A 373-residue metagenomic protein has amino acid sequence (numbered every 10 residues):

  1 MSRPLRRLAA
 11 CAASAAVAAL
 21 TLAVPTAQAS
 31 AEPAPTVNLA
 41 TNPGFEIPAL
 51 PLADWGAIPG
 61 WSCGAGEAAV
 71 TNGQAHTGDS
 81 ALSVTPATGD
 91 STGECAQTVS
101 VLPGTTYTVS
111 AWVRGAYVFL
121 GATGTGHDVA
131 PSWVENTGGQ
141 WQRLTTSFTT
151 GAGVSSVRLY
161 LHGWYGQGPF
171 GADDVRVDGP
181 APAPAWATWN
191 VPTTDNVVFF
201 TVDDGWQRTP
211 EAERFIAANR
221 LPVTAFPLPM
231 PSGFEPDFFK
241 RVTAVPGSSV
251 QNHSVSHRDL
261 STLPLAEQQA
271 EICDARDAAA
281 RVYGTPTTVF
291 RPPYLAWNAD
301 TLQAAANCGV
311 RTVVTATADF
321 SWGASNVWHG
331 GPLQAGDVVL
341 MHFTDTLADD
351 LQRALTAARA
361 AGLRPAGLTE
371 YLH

Functional and structural regions predicted by a protein language model:
S2-C11, A16-V17, T21-V37, G166-F200 (+4 more regions): N-terminal pre-catalytic segment of deacetylase/amide-hydrolase enzymes
E32-A183: Extracellular and organelle-lumenal recognition/adhesion modules and their flexible linkers in secreted
D128, Q140, V197, E211 (+5 more regions): Extracytoplasmic/secreted proteins, especially bacterial periplasmic and envelope-associated proteins
G179-N252, S256-D259, A278: Active-site beta->alpha N-cap acidic-glycine motif
V198-V202, V223-P227, S249-S254, T288-P292 (+3 more regions): Structural recognition of the beta-strand scaffold that forms the well-ordered cores of secreted hydrolase catalytic
D204-R208, P227-D237, R258-A266, R291-W297 (+2 more regions): Acidic-and-aromatic substrate-binding clefts and catalytic sites of carbohydrate-active enzymes
F215-A217, L221-T224, R258, L265-N298 (+1 more regions): CE4/NodB-like, metal-dependent polysaccharide N-deacetylase domain that modifies extracellular/periplasmic N-acetylated
P286, A296-P332, L363-L372: His/Asp/Glu-enriched short active-site or ligand-binding loop at hydrolase and phosphoryl-transfer sites
